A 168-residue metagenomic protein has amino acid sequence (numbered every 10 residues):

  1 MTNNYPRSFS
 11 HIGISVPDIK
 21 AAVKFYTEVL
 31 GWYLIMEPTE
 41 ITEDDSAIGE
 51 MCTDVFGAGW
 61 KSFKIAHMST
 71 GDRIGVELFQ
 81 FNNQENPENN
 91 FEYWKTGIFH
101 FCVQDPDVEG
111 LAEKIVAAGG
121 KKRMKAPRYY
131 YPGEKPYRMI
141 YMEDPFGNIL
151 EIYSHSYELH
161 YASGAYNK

Functional and structural regions predicted by a protein language model:
M1-Y5, I14, E37, V76 (+1 more regions): Vicinal oxygen chelate
N3, G57, F91-E92: Short consensus segments that form the blades of beta-propeller domains, in both extracellular/periplasmic
R7-H11, F63, T96-H100, Y137: Short, solvent-exposed beta-strand edge segments and adjacent coil->beta transition regions
S15-R73, G133-K135, N167-K168: Core segments of cupin and vicinal oxygen chelate
T42, N83, S156-L159: A short acidic/small-residue loop/turn micro-motif
F79: A contiguous binding-surface segment within folded domains or other stable secondary-structure elements
N86-N89, Y93-T96, A126-P127: C-terminal/domain-terminus segments
